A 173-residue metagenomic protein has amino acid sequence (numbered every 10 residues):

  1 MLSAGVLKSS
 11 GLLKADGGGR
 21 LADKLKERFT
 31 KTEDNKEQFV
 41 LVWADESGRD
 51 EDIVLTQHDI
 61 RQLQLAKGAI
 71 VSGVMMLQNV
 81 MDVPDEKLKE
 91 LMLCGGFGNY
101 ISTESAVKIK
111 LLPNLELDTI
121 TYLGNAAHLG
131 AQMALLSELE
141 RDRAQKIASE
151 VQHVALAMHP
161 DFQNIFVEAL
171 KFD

Functional and structural regions predicted by a protein language model:
M1-D173: Helical "lid/coupling" subdomains associated with nucleotide-phosphate turnover
